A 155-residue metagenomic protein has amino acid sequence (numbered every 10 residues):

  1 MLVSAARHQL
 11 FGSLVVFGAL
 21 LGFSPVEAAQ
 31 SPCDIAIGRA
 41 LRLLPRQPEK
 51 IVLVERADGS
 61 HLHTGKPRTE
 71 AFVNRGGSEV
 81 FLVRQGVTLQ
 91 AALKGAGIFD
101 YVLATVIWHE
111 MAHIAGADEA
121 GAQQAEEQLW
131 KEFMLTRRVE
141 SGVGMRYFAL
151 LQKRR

Functional and structural regions predicted by a protein language model:
L2-S13: Bacterial N-terminal signal peptides that target proteins for export
G12-G22: Bacterial N-terminal signal peptides
S24-A28: Sec/Tat signal peptide C-region and signal peptidase I cleavage site
A29-F81: Auxiliary, metal-adjacent structural segments of Zn-dependent hydrolase domains
G65-A104, I114: Active-site scaffold of zinc-dependent metalloenzymes
I107: A conserved beta-strand element that flanks and buttresses the S-adenosyl-L-methionine
E110: Walker B catalytic acidic pair
A117-R155: Post-HExxH zinc-binding segment in Zn-dependent metallohydrolases
